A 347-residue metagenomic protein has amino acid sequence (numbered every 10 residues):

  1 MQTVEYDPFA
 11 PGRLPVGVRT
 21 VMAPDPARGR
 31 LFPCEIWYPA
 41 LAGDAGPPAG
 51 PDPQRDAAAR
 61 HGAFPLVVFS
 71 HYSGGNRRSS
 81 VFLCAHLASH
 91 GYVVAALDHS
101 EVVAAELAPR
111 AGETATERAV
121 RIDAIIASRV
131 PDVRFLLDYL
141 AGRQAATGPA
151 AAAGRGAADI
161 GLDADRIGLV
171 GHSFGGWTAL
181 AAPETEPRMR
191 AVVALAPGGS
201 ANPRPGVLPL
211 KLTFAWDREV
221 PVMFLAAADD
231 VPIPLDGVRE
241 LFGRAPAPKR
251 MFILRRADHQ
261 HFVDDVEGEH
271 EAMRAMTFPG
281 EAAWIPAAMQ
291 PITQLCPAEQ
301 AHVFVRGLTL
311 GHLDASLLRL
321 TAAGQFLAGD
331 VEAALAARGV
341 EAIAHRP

Functional and structural regions predicted by a protein language model:
M1-F69, S79, A88-S89, E281-A282 (+1 more regions): Domain-level recognition of soluble alpha/beta enzyme cores, biased toward histidine phosphatases/phosphomutases
G43-G46, R55-F64, F69-L107, A201-N202 (+1 more regions): Short substrate-entry loop that stabilizes the transition state in hydrolases
E101-V103, A111, A115-A164, A181: Alpha/beta-hydrolase active-site loop
G171-G175, A179: Gly/Ala-rich beta-loop-alpha elbow adjacent to hydrolase catalytic centers
T178-A182, I233: Hydrolases whose catalytic domains are alpha/beta-hydrolase-1, hotdog thioesterase, or metallo-beta-lactamase-like
A181-R190: Conserved hydrolase catalytic core segment
R190-F262: The feature captures the conserved acid-bearing segment of alpha/beta-hydrolase catalytic domains
A247, R256-A257, D264-P347: Alpha/beta-hydrolase-fold serine-hydrolase catalytic core, especially in secreted/extracellular enzymes
